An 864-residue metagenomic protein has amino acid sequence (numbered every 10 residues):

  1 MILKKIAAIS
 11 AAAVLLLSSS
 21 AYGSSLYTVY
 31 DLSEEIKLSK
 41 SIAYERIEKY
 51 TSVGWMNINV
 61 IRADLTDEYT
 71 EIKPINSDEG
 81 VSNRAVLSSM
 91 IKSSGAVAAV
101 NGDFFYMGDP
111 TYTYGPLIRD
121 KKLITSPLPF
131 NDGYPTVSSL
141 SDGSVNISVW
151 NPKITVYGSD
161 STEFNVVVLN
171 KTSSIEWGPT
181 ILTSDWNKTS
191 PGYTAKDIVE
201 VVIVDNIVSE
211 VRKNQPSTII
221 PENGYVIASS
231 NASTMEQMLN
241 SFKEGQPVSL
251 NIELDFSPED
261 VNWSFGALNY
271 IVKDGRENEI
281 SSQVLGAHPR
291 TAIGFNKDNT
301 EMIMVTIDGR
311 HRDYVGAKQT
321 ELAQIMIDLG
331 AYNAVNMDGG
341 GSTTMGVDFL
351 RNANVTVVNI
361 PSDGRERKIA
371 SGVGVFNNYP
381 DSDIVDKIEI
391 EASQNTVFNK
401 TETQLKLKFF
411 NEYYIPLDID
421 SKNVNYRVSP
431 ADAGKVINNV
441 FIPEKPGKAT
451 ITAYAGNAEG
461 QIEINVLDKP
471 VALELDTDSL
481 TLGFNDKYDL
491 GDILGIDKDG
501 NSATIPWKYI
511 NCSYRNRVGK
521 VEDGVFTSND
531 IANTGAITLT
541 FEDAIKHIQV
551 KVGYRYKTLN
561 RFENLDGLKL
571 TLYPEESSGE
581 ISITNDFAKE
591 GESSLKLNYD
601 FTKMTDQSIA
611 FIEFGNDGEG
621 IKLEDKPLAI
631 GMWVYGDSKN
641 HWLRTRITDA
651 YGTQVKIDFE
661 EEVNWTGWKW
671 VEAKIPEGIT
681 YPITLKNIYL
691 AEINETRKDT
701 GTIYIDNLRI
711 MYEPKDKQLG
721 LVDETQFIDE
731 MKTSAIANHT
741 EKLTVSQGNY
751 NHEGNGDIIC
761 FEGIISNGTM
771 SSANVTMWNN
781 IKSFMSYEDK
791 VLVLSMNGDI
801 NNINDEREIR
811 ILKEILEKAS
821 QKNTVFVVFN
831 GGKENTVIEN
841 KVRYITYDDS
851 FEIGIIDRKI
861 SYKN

Functional and structural regions predicted by a protein language model:
Y22-I227, V552: Zymogen propeptides
T401-P416, I451, D486-S502: Beta-strand-rich structural segments
R427-V440, S513-V525: Low-complexity "stalk/linker" and mucin-like segments enriched in Ser/Thr/Pro/Ala/Gly
K551-S578, E713-A735, L743: Extracellular carbohydrate-recognition regions
L568-L595: Extracellular glycan-recognition surfaces and repeat-rich motifs
N585-F611: Short carbohydrate-recognition loop motifs
G652-L685, T700: Extracellular carbohydrate recognition and processing domains and analogous Trp-centered ligand-binding platforms
S771-D848, E852-N864: His/acidic metal-ligating clusters that form di-metal
